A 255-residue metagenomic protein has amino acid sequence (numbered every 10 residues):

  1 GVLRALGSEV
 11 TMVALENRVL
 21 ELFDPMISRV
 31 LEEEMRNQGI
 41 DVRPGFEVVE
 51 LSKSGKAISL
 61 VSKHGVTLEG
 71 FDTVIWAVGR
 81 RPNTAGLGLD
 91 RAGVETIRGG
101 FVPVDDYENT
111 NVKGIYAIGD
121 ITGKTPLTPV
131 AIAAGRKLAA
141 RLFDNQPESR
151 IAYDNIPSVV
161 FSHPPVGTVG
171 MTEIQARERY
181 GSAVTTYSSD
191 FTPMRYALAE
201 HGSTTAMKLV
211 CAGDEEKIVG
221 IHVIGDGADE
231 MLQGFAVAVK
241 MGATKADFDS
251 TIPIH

Functional and structural regions predicted by a protein language model:
G1-T67, T125-I132, A140-Q175: Rossmann-like dinucleotide-binding cores of NAD(P)H-dependent redox enzymes
E9, D41, E95, A183-T185: Conserved beta-strand segments of alpha/beta enzyme cores
V13, V61, T96, V104 (+2 more regions): Hydrophobic alpha-helical segments, especially N-terminal targeting/anchoring helices
L15, D120, V223: Cofactor-binding loop segments of dinucleotide-utilizing enzymes, especially the Rossmann-like FAD- and NAD(P)+-binding
K53-I58, V112, E200-T205: A short, glycine/Asx- and small/polar-enriched loop/turn that sits immediately N-terminal to a beta-strand
S54-G55, H64, R98, G213-E215: Short acidic-glycine loop/turn motifs at beta-strand connectors
E69-N145, D247-D249: FAD-site-proximal beta/loop scaffold in flavoenzymes
I156, F161-H255: Flexible, glycine-rich terminal cap/loop adjacent to redox cofactors in electron-transfer oxidoreductases
